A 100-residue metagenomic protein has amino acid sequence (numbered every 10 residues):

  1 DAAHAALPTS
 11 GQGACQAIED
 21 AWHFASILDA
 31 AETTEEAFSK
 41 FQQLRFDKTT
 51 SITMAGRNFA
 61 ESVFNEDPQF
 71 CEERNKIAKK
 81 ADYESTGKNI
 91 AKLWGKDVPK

Functional and structural regions predicted by a protein language model:
A2-S62: Conserved mid-domain beta->alpha element of the FAD-binding
S10, R45, K76, E84-T86: Hydrophobic alpha-helical segments and their boundary regions
A55-G56, F64-D67, K92: Surface-exposed beta-strand edges and their flanking turn/coil or helix-capping segments
S62-Y83: C-terminal domain-closing interface element
A78-K100: C-terminal auxiliary extensions adjacent to catalytic cores
